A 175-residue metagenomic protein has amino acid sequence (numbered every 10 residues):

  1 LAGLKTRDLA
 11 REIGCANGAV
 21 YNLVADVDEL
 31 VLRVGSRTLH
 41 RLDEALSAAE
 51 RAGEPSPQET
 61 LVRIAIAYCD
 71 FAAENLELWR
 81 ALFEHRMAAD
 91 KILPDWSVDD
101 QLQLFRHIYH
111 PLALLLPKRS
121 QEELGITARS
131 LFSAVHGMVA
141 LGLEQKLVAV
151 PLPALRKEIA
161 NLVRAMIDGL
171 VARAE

Functional and structural regions predicted by a protein language model:
L1-E29, R33: Helix-turn-helix
A2-G3, R119-Q121: Short, charged helix-capping/linker segments at alpha-helix termini
E12, E29-A52, E59, R63-D70 (+8 more regions): Alpha-helical structural segments
V27, G53-P57, N75, R173: Short coil/turn helix-boundary motifs
Q58-E77, G125, R129-F132, A160 (+2 more regions): Amphipathic alpha-helical segments that line or abut small-molecule/effector binding pockets and mediate allosteric
E74-I92, A140-V148: Amphipathic alpha-helical segments used for helix-helix packing
K91-P117, G125-R129, K157-D168: Amphipathic alpha-helical packing segments from all-alpha helical-bundle domains
F132-V150, M166-A174: Amphipathic C-terminal alpha-helical segment
